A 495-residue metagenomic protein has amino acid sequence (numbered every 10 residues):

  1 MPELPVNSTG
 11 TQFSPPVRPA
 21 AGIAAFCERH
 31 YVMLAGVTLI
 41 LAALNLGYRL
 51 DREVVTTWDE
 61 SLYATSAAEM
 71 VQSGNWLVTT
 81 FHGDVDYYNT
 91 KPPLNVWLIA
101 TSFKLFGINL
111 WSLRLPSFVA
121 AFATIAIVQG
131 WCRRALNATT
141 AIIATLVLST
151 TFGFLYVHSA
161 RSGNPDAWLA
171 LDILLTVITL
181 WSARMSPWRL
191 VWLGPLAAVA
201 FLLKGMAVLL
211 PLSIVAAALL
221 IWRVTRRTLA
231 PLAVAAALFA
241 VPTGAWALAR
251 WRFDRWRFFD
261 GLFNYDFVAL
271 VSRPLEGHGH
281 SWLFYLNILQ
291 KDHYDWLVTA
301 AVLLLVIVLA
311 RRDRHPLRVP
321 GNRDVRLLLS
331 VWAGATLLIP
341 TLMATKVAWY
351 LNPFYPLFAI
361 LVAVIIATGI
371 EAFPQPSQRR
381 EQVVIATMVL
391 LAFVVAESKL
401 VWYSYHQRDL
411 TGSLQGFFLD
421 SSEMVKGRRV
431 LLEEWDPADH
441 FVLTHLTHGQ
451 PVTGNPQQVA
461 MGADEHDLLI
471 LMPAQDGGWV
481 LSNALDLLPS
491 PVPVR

Functional and structural regions predicted by a protein language model:
Y31-T38, V128-T151: Transmembrane-helix signature of polytopic, membrane-embedded enzymes that assemble or transfer cell-envelope glycans
A43-G47, L62-Y87, L94, T101: Extracytosolic helix-loop segments that constitute the early lumenal/periplasmic catalytic or substrate-binding loops
Y63-E69, P195, V199, L203 (+2 more regions): Transmembrane-lumen/periplasm boundary regions of multi-pass, lipid-linked membrane glycan transferases
L115-L136, L175: Transmembrane-helix motifs of polytopic, lipid-linked glycan transferases
R134-A135, I173-L190, A200, I366-T368: Membrane-interface transmembrane helices that cradle and orient dolichyl/undecaprenyl
A344-P374: Hydrophobic/aromatic-rich transmembrane helices and adjacent perimembrane loops
A367-L400: Signature aromatic-anchored transmembrane alpha helix within multi-pass, membrane-resident enzymes that catalyze glycan
F393-L488, V492-R495: Short periplasmic/luminal acceptor-recognition loop of GT-C membrane glycosyltransferases, typified by
